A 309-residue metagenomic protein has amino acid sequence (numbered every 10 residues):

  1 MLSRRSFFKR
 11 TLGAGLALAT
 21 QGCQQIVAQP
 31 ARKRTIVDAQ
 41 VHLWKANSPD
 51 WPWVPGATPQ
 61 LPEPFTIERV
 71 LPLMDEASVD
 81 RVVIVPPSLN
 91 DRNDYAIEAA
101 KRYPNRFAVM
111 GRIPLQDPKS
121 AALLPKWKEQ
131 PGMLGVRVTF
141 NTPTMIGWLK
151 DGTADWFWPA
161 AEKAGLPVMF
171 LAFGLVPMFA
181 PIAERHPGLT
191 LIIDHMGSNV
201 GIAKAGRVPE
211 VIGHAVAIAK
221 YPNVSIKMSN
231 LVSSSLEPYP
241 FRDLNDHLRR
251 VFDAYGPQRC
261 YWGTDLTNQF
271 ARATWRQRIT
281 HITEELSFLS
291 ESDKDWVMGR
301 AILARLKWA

Functional and structural regions predicted by a protein language model:
L2-A39, P55-R81, R249-R250, A254-Y261 (+1 more regions): Mid-to-C-terminal alpha-helical segments outside catalytic/metal-binding sites
Q40, M74, A96, A161 (+3 more regions): Conserved, mostly hydrophobic/aromatic
Q40-W44, H195: Histidine-centered divalent metal-coordination motifs
N47-V54: Short glycine-rich His-centered loop
R81, N90-G174, P181, S225-L231: Active-site gating/metal-coordination segments in enzymes
S88, I113-Q116, T142-P143, G197-V200 (+2 more regions): Short histidine/acidic/glycine/proline-rich micro-motifs that form metal- and phosphate-coordinating active-site loops
R92-R106, H247-V251, R278-E285: Short, electropositive alpha-helical surface patch
L134, G147-Y261: Catalytic pocket-lining loop regions of alpha/beta-barrel enzymes, especially the amidohydrolase/enolase/GH5 lineages
